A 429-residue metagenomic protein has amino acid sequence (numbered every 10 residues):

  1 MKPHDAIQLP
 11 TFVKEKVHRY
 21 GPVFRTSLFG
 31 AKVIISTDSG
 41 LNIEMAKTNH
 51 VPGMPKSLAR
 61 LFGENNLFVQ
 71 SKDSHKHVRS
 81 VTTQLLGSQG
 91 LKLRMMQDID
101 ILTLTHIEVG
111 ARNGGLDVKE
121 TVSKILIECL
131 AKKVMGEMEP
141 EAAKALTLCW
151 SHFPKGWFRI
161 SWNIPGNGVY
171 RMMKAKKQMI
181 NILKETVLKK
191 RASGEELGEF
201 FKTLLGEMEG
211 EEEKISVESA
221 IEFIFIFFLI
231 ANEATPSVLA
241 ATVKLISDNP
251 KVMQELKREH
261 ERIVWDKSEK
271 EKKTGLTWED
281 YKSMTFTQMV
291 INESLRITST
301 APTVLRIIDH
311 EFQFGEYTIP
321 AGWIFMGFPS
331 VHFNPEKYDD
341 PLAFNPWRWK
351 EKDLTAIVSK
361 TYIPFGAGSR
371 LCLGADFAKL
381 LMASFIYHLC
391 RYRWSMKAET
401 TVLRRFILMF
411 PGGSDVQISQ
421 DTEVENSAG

Functional and structural regions predicted by a protein language model:
M1-E64, H77, D98-T105, L305 (+2 more regions): N-terminal membrane-proximal hinge/A-helix region immediately C-terminal to the signal-anchor transmembrane segment
S27-I34, G90-I101, G110-K132, E141-L148 (+6 more regions): Cytochrome P450
F29-N42, N181-E185, A192, S219 (+1 more regions): Cytochrome P450 C-terminal heme-thiolate binding region
G30-I43, E64, V81, L85 (+7 more regions): Hydrophobic mid-domain F-helix/FG-region of cytochrome P450s
G53, D73-V81, R94, D98-L102 (+10 more regions): Generic alpha-helical secondary structure signal
D100-T105, P154-F158, E211-V217, D353-I363: Active-site-adjacent bridging/hinge elements
L126, L130, M179-T186, E207-W265 (+5 more regions): Central I-helix of cytochrome P450 enzymes
L148-E213, F286: Cytochrome P450 catalytic core segment centered on helix I
